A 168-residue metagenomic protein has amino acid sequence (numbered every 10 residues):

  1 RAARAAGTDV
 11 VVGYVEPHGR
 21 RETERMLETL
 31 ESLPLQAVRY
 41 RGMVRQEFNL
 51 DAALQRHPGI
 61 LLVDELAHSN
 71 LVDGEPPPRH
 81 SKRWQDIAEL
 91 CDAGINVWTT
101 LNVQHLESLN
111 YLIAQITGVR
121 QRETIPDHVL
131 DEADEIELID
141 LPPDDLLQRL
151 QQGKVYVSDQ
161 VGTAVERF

Functional and structural regions predicted by a protein language model:
R1-N49, Q55: Conserved P-loop
T8, H18, M26, D86-I87 (+5 more regions): N-terminal cationic and glycine-rich segments that engage phosphates or anionic surfaces
D9-V10, H57-I60, A93-T99: Loop/turn-to-beta-strand initiation segments
E16-R21, A67-H68, V97, V103-S108 (+1 more regions): Conserved nucleotide-binding/hydrolysis micro-motifs of P-loop NTPases
L61-V63, N96-V103, E132, I139: Structural recognition of the conserved hydrophobic beta-strand(s) that form the central parallel beta-sheet of P-loop
E65-W84, S108-Y111: Conserved ATPase-coupling elements of RecA-like P-loop NTPase cores
K82-N102, T124: Substrate-engagement module of ASCE P-loop NTPases
P126-D131, E135-F168: C-terminal accessory "lid"/substrate-recognition subdomains
